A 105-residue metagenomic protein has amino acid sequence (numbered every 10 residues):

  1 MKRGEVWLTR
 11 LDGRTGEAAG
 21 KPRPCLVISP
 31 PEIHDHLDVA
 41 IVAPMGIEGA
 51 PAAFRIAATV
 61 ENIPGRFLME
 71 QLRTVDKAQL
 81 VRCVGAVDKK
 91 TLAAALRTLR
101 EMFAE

Functional and structural regions predicted by a protein language model:
M1-E105: Conserved functional hotspots at enzyme active or ligand-binding sites that engage polyanionic ligands
